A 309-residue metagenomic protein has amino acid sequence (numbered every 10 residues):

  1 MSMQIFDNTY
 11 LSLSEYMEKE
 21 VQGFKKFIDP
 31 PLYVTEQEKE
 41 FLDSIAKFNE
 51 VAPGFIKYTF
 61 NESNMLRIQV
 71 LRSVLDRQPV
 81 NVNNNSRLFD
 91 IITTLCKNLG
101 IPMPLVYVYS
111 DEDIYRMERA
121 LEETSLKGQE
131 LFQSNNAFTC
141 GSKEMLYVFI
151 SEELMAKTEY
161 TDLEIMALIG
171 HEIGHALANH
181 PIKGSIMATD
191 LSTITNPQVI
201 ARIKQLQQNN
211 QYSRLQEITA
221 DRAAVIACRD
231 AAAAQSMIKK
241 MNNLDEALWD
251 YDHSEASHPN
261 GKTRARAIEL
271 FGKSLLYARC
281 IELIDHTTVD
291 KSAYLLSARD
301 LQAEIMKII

Functional and structural regions predicted by a protein language model:
M1-C140, E159, L206, D245-E246 (+3 more regions): Hydrophobic or amphipathic, alpha-helical segments that drive membrane association/targeting
F41-L42, F89, E217, K262-A265: Amphipathic alpha-helical transducer elements in NTP-driven molecular machines
V70-D76, N83-M103, V199-H253: Short helix/loop segments within enzyme catalytic domains that coordinate or immediately flank catalytic cofactors
N83, I150-A167, Q211: Short pre-active-site segment immediately N-terminal to the catalytic Zn-binding motif
S142-L146: Active-site beta-strand-loop-beta-strand hairpin of nuclease catalytic cores that positions key catalytic residues
A156-L163, G170-D190: Catalytic Zn2+-binding segment of zinc metalloproteases
I182-K204: A structural motif
S213, A231-T288: Long, well-structured alpha-helical subdomains associated with metal-dependent extracellular/ecto-lumenal hydrolases
